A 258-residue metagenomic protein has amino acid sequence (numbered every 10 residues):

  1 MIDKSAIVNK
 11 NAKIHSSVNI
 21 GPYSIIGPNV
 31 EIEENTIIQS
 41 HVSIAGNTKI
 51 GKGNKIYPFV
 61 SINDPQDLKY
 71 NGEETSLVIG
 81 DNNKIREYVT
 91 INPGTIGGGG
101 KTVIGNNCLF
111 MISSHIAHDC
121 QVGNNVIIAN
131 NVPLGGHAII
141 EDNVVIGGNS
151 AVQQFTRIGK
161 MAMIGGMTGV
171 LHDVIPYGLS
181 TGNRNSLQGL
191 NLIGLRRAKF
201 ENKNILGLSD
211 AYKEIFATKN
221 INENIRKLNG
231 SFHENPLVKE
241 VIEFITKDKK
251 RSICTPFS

Functional and structural regions predicted by a protein language model:
M1-S186: Structural signal for interior beta-strand "rungs" in well-ordered beta-sheet cores of soluble enzyme domains
M1-S5, K10-N11, S16-S17, G53 (+6 more regions): Terminal amphipathic alpha-helical/low-complexity segments used for targeting or macromolecular assembly
